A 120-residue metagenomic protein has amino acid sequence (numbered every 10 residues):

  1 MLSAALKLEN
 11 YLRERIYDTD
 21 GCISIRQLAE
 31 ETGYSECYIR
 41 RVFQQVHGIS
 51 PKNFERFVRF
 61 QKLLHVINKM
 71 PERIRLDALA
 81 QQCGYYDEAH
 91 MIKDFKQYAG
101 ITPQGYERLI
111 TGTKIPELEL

Functional and structural regions predicted by a protein language model:
M1-T32, F54-R73: A short, Lys/Arg-enriched amphipathic alpha-helix from helix-turn-helix/homeodomain DNA-binding modules
R26-F57, A80-T102: Basic/polar phosphate-binding segments, predominantly the helix-turn-helix DNA-binding elements of transcriptional
G48, L63, I115: Short Asp/Glu-rich motifs
V66-K69, D94-L120: …primarily DNA-binding HTH/wHTH and HhH modules…
